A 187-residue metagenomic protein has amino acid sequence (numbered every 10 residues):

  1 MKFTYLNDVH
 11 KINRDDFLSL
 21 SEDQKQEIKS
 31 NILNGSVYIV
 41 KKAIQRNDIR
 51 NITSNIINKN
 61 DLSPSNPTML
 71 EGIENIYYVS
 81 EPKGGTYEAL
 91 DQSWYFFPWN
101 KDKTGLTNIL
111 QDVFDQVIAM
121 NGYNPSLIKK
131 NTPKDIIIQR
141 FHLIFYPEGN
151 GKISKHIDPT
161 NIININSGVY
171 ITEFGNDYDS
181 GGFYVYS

Functional and structural regions predicted by a protein language model:
M1-N34: Fe(II)/2-oxoglutarate
T4-R14, N66-T68, N121-L127: Short, mixed-charge, low-aromatic patches
N7-D15, S19, W94-P98, V113 (+2 more regions): Generic preference for hydrophobic/aromatic residues in regular secondary structure cores
D16-D23, I76-S80, P133-D135: Short, functional N-terminal and low-complexity linear motifs
S19-K25, A43-N47, I171-E173: General structural signal for secondary-structure boundaries
Q26-G122: Non-heme Fe(II)/2-oxoglutarate
G105-S187: Catalytic core of non-heme Fe(II) oxygenases with the double-stranded beta-helix
